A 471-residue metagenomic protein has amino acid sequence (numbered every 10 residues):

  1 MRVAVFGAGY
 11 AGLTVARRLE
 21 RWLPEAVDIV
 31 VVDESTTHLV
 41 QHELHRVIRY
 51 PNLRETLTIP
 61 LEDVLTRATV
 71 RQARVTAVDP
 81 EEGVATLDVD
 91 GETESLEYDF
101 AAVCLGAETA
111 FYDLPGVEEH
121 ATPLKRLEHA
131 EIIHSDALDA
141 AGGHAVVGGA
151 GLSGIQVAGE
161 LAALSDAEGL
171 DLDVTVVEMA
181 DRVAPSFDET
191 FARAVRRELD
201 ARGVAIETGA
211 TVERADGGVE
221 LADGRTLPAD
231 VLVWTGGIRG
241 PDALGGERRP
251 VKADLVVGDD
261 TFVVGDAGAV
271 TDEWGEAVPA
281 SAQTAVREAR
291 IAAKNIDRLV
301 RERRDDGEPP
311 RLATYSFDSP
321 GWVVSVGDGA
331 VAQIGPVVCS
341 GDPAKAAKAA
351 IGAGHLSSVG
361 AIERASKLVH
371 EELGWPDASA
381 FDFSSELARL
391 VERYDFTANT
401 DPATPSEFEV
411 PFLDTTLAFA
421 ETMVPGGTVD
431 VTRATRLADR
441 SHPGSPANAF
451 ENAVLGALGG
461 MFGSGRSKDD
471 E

Functional and structural regions predicted by a protein language model:
M1-T69, Q156-F187, V454: Beta1-alpha1 glycine-rich phosphate/pyrophosphate-binding loop at the start of Rossmann-like nucleotide-binding domains
R67-G143, V233: FAD-binding core/adjacent interface of flavoenzyme oxidoreductases
V70-A85, L96, D166-A253: A Rossmann-like FAD-binding core segment of flavoenzymes
V70-R71, V103-C104, I206-T208, W234 (+3 more regions): A structural signal for the hydrophobic beta-strands that form the central parallel beta-sheet of Rossmann-like
G106-T109, I238-R239, G329: Short glycine-rich anion-binding loops that position phosphate/pyrophosphate groups of nucleotides and phosphorylated
E119-G142, G217, T226-R298: FAD-site-proximal beta/loop scaffold in flavoenzymes
I132-V174: Rossmann-like NAD(P)H-binding beta-loop-alpha module
E288, A293-E471: C-terminal, flexible cofactor-proximal segment of oxidoreductases
